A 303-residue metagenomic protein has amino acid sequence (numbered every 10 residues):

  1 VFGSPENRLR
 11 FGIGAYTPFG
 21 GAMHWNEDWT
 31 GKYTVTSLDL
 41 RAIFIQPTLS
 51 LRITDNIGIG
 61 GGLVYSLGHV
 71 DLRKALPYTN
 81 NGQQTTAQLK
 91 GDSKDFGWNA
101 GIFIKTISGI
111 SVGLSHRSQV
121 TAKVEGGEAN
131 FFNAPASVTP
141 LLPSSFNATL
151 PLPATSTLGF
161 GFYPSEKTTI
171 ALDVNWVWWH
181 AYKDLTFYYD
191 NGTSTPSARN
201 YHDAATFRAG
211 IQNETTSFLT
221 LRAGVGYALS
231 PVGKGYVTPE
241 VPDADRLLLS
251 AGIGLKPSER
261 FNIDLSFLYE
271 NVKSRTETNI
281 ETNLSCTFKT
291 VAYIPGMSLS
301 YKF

Functional and structural regions predicted by a protein language model:
F2-F303: Outer-membrane beta-barrel porins/channels
